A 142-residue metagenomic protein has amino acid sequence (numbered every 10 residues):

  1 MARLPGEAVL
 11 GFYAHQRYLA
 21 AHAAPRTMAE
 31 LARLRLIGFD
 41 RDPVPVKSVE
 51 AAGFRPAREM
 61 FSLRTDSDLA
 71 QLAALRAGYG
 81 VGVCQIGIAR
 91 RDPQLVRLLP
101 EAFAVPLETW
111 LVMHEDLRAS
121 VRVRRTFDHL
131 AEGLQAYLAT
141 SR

Functional and structural regions predicted by a protein language model:
M1-T109, A136-R142: C-terminal regulatory
L72, M113, F127: A cross-family signal for key residues in well-ordered alpha-helices that form functional helical elements
T109-A119: A bilobed periplasmic-binding-protein/Venus flytrap-type ligand-binding module shared by bacterial periplasmic
R118-E132: Short amphipathic alpha-helical coupling segments at ligand-binding clamshell hinges and other catalytic/signaling
